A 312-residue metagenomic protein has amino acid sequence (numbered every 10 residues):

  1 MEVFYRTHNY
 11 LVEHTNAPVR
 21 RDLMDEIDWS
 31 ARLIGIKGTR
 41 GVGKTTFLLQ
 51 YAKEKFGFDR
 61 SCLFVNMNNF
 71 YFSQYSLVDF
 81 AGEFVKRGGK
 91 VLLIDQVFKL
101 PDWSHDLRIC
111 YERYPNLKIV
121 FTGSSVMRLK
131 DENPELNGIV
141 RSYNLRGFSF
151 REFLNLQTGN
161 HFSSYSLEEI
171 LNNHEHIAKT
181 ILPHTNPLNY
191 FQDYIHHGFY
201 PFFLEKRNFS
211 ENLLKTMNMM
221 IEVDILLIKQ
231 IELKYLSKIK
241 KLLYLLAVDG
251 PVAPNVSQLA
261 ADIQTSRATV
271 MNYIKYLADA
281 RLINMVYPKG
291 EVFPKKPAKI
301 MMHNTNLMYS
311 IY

Functional and structural regions predicted by a protein language model:
M1-D25: N-terminal pre-Walker A segment at the start of P-loop NTPase domains
E2, T7, S124, E132-I239 (+2 more regions): Interdomain motor-coupling "hinge/lid" segment immediately C-terminal to the ATP-binding subdomain of NTP-driven enzymes
I36: Hydrophobic anchor at the beta1->P-loop junction of P-loop NTPases
R40-G41: Walker A (P-loop) phosphate-binding loop of P-loop NTPases
K44-T45: Conserved lysine of the Walker
D59-V91: Short glycine-rich substrate-engagement loop in P-loop NTPases that contacts/grips substrate
L93, K118-S124, N144: Structural recognition of the conserved hydrophobic beta-strand(s) that form the central parallel beta-sheet of P-loop
L204-Y312: Accessory nucleic acid-recognition modules appended to NTPase machines
